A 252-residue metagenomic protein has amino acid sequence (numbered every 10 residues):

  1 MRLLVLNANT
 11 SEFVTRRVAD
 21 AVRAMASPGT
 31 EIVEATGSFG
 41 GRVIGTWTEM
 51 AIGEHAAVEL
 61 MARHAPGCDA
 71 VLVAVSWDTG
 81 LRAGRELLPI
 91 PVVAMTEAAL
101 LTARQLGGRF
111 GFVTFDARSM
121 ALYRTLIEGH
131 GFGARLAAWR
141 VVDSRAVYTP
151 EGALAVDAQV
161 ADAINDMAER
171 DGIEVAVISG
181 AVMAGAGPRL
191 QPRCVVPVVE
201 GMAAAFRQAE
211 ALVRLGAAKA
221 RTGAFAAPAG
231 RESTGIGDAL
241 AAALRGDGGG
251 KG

Functional and structural regions predicted by a protein language model:
M1-A56, F115-A153: N-terminal glycine-rich anion-binding loop in soluble enzyme alpha/beta folds
V5-L6, A65-V75, G172-A181: Periplasmic-binding protein-like
F13, R104-V141, L154, A211-G250: Short, glycine-/small-residue-rich phosphate/pyrophosphate-handling segment
A21, M25-S27, V33-G40, I44-E49 (+5 more regions): C-terminal alpha-helical cap/extension of soluble enzyme domains
T46-P66, A155-A163: Glycine-rich, highly charged phosphate/nucleotide-binding loops
E59, S144-M183, C194: Glycine-rich phosphate/pyrophosphate-binding loop and the adjoining helix
R85-L106, R189-A209: Short, acidic/small-residue loops that bind anionic groups at enzyme active sites
